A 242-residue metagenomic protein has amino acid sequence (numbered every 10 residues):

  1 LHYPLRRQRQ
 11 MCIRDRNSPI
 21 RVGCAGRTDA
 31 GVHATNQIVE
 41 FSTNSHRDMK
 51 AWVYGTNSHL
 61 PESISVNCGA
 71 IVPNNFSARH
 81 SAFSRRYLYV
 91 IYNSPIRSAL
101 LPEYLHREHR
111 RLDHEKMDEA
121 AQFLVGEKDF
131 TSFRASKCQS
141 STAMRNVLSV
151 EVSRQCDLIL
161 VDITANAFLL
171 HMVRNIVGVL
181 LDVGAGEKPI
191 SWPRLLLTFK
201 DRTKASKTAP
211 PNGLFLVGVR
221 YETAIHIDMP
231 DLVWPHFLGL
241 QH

Functional and structural regions predicted by a protein language model:
L1-I13: Single conserved hydrophobic/aromatic residue that forms the stacking wall/gate of nucleotide- or nucleobase-binding
Q10, R14-H242: Structured-RNA-binding interfaces characteristic of tRNA pseudouridine synthases
